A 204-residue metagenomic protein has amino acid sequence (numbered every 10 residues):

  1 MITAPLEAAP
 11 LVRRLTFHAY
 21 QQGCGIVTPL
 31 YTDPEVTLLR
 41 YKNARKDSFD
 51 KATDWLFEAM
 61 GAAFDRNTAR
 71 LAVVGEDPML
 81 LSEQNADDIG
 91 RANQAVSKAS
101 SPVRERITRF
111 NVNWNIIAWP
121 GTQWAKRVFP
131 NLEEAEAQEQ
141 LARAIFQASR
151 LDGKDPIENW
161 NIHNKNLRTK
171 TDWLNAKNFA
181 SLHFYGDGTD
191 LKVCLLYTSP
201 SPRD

Functional and structural regions predicted by a protein language model:
M1-D87, A92, I157: Non-catalytic, beta-rich accessory domains that mediate macromolecular interactions or localization
V74-G75, L80-L196: Conserved, well-structured core segments that form the ligand-binding/active-site neighborhood of functional domains
Y197-D204: Conserved small/polar residues in nucleotide/adenosyl-binding loops
